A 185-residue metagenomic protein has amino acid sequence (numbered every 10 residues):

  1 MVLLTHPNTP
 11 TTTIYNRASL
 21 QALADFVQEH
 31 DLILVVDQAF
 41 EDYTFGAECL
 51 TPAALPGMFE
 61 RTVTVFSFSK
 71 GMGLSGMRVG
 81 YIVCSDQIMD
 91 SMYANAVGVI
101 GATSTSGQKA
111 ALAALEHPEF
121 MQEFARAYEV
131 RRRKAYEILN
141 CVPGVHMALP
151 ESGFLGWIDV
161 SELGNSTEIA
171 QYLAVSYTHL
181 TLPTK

Functional and structural regions predicted by a protein language model:
P10-L34, Q38-L74, Q87: Active-site pre-lysine segment of PLP-dependent enzymes
G57-M58, Q87-S106: Active-site C-terminal subdomain of aminotransferase-like
G73, D86-S91, F120, L163: Short helix-loop capping/hinge motifs at secondary-structure junctions, enriched in acidic/polar residues
V79-D86: Short beta-strand-to-turn element immediately C-terminal to the catalytic PLP-Schiff-base lysine in fold type I
M92-A96, A114-Y136: Structural signature of PLP-dependent enzymes
Q108, L112, Y128-Y136, M147-V160: Conserved glycine-rich beta-strand-loop-beta hairpin in the small C-terminal domain of fold type I
T178-P183: Conserved small/polar residues in nucleotide/adenosyl-binding loops
